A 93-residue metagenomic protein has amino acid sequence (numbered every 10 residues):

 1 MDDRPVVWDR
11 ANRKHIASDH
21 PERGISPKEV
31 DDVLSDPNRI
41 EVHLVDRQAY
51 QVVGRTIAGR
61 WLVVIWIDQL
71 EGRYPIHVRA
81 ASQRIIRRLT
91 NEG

Functional and structural regions predicted by a protein language model:
M1-G93: Ribonuclease/tRNase effector modules and their secretory precursors
